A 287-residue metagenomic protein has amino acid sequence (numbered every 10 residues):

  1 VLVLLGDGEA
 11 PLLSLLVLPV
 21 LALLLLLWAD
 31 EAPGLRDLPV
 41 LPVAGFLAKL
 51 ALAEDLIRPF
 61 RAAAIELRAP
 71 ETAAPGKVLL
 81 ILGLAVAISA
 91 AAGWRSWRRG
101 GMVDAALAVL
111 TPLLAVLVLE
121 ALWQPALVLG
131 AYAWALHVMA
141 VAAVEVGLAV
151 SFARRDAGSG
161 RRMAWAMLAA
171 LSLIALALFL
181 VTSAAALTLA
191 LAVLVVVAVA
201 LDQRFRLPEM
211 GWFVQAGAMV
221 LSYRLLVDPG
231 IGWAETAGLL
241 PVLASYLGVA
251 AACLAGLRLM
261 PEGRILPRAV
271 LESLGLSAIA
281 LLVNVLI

Functional and structural regions predicted by a protein language model:
V1-L168, S172-I287: Extended, compositionally biased regions that are outside compact catalytic cores
